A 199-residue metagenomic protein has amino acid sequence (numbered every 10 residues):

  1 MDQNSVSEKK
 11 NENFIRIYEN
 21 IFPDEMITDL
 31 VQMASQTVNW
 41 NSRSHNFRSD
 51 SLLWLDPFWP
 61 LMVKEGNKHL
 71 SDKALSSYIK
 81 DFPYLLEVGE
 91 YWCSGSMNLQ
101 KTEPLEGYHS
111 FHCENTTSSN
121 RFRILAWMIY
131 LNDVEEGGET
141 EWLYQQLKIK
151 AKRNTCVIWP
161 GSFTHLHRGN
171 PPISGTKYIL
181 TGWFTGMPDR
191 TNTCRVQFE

Functional and structural regions predicted by a protein language model:
D2-W92, S96: Non-heme Fe(II)/2-oxoglutarate
L75-E199: Catalytic core of non-heme Fe(II) oxygenases with the double-stranded beta-helix
